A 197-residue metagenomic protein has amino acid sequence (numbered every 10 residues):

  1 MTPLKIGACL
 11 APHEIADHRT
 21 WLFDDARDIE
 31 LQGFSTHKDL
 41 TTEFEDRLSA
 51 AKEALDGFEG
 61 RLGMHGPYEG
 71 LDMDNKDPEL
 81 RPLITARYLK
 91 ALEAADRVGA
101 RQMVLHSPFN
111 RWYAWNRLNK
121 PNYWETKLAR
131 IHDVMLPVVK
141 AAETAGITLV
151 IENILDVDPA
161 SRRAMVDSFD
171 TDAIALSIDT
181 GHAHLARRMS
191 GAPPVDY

Functional and structural regions predicted by a protein language model:
M1-D96: N-terminal pre-domain/capping segments
I6-C9, K127, E152-N153, A183: Short, flexible loop segments at the rims of nucleotide/cofactor-binding pockets, characterized by
P12-E14, G33-S35, Y68-G70, F109-R111 (+2 more regions): Active-site-proximal loop/turn and secondary-structure-junction residues that shape catalytic pockets, frequently
I15-L22, L155-I174, A186-Y197: Distinct, well-ordered alpha-helical segments
I29, M64, I151-E152, I178-D179: Active-site flanking residues adjacent to catalytic metal/cofactor-binding acidic residues
K38-E43, G181-M189: Short, charged, surface-exposed secondary-structure boundary motifs
E45-R47, Y123-A129, G181, P194-Y197: Glycine-rich, flexible loop segments associated with nucleotide phosphate handling
D74-A175: Active-site acidic/histidine proton-transfer and metal-coordination neighborhood in alpha/beta enzyme cores
